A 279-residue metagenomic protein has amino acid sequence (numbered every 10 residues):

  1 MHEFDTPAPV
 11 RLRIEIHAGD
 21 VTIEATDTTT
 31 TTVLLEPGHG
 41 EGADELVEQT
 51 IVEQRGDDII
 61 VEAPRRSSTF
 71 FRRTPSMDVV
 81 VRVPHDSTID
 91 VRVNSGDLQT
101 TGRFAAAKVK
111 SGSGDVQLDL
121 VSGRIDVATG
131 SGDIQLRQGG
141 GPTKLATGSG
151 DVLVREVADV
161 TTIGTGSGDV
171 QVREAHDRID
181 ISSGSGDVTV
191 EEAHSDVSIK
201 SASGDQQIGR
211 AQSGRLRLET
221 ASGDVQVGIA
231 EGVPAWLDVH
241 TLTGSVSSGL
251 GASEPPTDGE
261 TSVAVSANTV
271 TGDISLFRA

Functional and structural regions predicted by a protein language model:
M1-A279: Intrinsically disordered, low-complexity terminal regions
